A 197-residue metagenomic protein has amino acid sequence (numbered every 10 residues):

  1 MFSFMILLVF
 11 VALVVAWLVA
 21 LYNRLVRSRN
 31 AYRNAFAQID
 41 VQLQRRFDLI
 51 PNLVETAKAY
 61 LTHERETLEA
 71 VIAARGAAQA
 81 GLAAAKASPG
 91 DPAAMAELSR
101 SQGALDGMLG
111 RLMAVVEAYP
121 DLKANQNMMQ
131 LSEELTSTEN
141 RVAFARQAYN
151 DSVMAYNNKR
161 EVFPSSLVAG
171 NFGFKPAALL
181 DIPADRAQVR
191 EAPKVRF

Functional and structural regions predicted by a protein language model:
F2-F197: A helix-centric hydrophobic-segment signal that preferentially recognizes long, alpha-helical stretches used
